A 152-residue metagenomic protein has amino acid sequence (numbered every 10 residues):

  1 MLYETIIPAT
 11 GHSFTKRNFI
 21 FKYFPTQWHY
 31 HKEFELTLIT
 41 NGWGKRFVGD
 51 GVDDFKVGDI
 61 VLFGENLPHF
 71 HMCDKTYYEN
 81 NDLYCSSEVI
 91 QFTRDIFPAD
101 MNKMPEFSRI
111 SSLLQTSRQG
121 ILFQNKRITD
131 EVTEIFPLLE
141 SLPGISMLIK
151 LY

Functional and structural regions predicted by a protein language model:
M1-V61: Generic protein-terminus/edge-of-domain signal
I6-P8, E65-I135: A hydrophobic/aromatic-rich effector-binding and dimerization subdomain of bacterial HTH-type transcriptional regulators
H12, R118, Q124, P143-L148: Alpha-helical membrane-embedding segments and immediately adjacent membrane-interface amphipathic helices
S13, E33, Y84-S86, L148: A structure-centric signal for secondary-structure junctions around beta-strands
T26-K32, I90-F92, M147: Hydrophobic transmembrane alpha-helix bundles
E35-L38, K56-G58, N80-L83, F107-S112 (+1 more regions): Short, low-complexity, polar/charged sequence segments that are solvent-exposed and flexible
V132-Y152: Hydrophobic, aromatic-enriched interface-forming segments
